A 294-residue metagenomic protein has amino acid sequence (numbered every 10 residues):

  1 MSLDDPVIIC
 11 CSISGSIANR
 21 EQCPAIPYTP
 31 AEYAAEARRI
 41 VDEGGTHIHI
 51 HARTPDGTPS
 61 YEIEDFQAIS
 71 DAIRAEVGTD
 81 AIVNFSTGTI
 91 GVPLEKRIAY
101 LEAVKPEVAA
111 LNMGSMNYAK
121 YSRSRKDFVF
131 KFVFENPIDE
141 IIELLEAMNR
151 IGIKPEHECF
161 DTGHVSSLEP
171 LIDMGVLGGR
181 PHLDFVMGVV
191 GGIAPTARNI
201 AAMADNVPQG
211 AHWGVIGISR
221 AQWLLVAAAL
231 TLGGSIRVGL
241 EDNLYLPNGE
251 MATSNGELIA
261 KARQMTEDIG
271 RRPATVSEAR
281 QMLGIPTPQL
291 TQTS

Functional and structural regions predicted by a protein language model:
M1-A25, S115-F128: N-terminal small/glycine-rich loop or linker at the start of catalytic domains across soluble metabolic enzymes
C11, P59-F85, L144, M148 (+2 more regions): Alpha-helix-loop-beta-strand connector modules within alpha/beta enzyme cores
I13-A35, S86-L94, F130-E135, E156 (+2 more regions): Active-site mouth loops of central-metabolism enzymes
E21, T46-Q67, V186-M187, G191 (+1 more regions): Glycine-rich, proline-tolerant flexible connector loops at the mouths of alpha/beta enzymes
E32, S60-E135: Active-site beta->alpha loop and helix N-cap motifs at the rims of alpha/beta catalytic domains
Y33, I40, H51, A109 (+4 more regions): Conserved, mostly hydrophobic/aromatic
V108-E241: Catalytic alpha/beta core domains of metabolic enzymes, predominantly
Y121-F128, P247-R271: C-terminal helical cap(s) of enzyme catalytic domains, especially alpha/beta-barrels
